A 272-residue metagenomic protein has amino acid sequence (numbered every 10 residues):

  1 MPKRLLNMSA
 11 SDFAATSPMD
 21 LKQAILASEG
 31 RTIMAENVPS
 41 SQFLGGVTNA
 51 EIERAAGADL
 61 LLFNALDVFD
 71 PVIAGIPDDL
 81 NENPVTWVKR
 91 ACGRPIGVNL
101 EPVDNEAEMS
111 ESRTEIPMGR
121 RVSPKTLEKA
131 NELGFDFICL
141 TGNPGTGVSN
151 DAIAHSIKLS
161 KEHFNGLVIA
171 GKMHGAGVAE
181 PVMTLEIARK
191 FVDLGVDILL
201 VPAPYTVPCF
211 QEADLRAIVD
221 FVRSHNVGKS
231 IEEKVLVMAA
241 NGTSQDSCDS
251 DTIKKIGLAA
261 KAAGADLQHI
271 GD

Functional and structural regions predicted by a protein language model:
M1-E36, N81-N99, S110, R216-D220: N-terminal amphipathic alpha-helix/helix-capping segment at the start of soluble metabolic enzymes
S17, E29, N105, E128 (+1 more regions): Cap/lid and interdomain-hinge subdomains that line or gate substrate/regulatory clefts in soluble alpha/beta enzymes
A27-P39, V47-A55: N-terminal ordered "arm"
I33, I96, V168-I169, V237: Hydrophobic/aromatic residues located in beta-strands of well-ordered beta-sheets within soluble catalytic
E36-N37, G97-E101, T141, G171: Short beta-strand segments
G46-F69, G75-I76, S110-V235, S250-I270: Alpha/beta enzyme core
A58, L62-D70, D78-N83, K89 (+4 more regions): N-terminal glycine-rich phosphate/adenylate-binding segment common to multiple enzyme folds
V235-D246: Active-site clefts of carbohydrate-active enzymes
